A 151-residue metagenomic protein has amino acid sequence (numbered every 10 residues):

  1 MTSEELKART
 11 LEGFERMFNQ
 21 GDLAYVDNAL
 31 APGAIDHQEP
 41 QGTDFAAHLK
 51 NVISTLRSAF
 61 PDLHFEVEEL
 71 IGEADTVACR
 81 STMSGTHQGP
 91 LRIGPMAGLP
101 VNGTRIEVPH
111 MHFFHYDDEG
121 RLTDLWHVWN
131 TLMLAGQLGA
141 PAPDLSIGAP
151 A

Functional and structural regions predicted by a protein language model:
M1-A151: C-terminal and inter-domain tail/linker signature
